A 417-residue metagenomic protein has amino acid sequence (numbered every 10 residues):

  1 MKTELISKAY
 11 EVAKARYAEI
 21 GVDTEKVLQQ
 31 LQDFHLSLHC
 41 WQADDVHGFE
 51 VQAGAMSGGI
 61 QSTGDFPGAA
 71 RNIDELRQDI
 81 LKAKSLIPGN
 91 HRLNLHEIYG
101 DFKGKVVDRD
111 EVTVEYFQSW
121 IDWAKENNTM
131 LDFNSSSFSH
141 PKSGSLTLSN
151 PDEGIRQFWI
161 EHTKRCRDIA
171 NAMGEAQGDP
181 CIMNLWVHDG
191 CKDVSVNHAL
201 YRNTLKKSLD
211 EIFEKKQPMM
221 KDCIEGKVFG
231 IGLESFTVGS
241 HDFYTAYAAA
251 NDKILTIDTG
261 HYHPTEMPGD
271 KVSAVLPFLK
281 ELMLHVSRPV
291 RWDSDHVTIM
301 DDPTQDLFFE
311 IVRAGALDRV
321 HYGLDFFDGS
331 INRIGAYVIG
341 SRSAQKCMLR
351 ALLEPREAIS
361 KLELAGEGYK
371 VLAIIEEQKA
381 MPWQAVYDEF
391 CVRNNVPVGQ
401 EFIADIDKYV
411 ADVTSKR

Functional and structural regions predicted by a protein language model:
M1-P151, F158, D168-I169, E175 (+7 more regions): Alpha/beta catalytic barrel-like cores
Y116-A124, N128, N150-C166, Y201-M219 (+1 more regions): Acidic, His- and aromatic-enriched active-site or binding-groove loops in soluble protein domains that engage sugars
P180-G190, V194: Aromatic- and glycine-enriched pocket-lining scaffold segments that form the walls of small-molecule binding clefts
H188-G190, K227, F326: Short linear capping/connector segments at secondary-structure termini
V194-P303: Acidic/histidine-rich catalytic cores of soluble enzymes
